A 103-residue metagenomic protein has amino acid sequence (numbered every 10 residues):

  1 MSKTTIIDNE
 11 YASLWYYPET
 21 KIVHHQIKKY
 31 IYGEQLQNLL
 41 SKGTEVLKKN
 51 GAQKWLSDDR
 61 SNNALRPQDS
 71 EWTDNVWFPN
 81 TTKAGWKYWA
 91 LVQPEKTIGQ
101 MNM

Functional and structural regions predicted by a protein language model:
S2-M103: Amphipathic, Lys/Arg-enriched alpha-helical "gate/interface" segment within cytosolic domains that mediates
